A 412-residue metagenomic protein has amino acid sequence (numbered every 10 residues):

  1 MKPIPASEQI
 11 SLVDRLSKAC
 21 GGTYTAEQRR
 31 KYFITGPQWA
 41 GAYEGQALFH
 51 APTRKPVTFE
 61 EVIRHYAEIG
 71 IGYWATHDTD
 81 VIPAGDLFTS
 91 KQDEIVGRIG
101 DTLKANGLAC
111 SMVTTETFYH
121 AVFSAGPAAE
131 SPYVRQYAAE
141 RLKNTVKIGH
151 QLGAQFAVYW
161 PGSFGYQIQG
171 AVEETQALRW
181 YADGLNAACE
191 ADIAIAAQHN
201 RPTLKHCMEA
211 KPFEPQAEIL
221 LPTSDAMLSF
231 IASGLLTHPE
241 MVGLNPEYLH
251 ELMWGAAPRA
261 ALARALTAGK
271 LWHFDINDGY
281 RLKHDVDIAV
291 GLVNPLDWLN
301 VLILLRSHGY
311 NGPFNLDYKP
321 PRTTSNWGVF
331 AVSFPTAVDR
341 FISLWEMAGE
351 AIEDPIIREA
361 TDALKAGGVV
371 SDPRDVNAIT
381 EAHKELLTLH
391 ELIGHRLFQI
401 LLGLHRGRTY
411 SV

Functional and structural regions predicted by a protein language model:
M1-G70, G170, D183-A194, I219-V412: Histidine-acidic metal/acid-base catalytic patches
A19-G41, R64-I69, D78, P83-D86 (+2 more regions): Glycine-rich, aromatic-flanked loop segments that form ligand/cofactor-binding clefts across common enzyme folds
G45-F49, D80-E94, F118-Q136, S163-Q176 (+2 more regions): Surface-exposed, active-site-proximal loop segments in enzymatic domains
G72-A75, M112, V158, D275 (+1 more regions): Conserved beta-strand positions in the central sheet of alpha/beta enzyme cores
T102, E130-F156, Q176-H199: An active-site-proximal structural segment forming one wall of the substrate-binding cleft that immediately precedes
L103-P127, A157-I168, P202, P212-F213 (+1 more regions): Substrate-binding cleft and catalytic face of glycoside hydrolase catalytic domains, especially the flexible beta-alpha
V158, K205-A210, G243-L249: Extended hydrophobic secondary-structure segments that form protein cores and membrane-embedded regions
Q198-I231: Basic- and aromatic-lined ligand-binding clefts that recognize polyanionic substrates
